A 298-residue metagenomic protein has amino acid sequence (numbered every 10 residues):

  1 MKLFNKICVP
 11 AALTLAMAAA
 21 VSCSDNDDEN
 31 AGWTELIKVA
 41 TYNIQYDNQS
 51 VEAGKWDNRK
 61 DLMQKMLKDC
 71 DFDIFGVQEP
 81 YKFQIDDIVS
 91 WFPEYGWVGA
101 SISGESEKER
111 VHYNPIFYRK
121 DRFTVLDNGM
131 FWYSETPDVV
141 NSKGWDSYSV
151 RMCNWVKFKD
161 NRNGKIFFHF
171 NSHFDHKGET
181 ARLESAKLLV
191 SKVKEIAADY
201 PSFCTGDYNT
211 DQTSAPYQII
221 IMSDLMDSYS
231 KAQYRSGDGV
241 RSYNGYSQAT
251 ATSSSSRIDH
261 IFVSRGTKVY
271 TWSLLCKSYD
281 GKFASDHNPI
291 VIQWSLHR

Functional and structural regions predicted by a protein language model:
M1-A11: Bacterial N-terminal signal peptides that target proteins for export
L13, V21-W91, E105-R110, K187 (+1 more regions): N-terminal, active-site-proximal structural segment of metallo-dependent hydrolase catalytic domains
L36-Q49, N114, D127-F131, K165-D175: Active-site-proximal beta-strand elements of phosphoester/diester hydrolases
I37, D73-I74, F167, P201-F203 (+2 more regions): Short, Asp-centered acidic motifs that coordinate Mg2+ and/or phosphate in catalytic or ligand-binding sites
Q45, Y81, H173-D175, Y208-D211 (+1 more regions): Catalytic metal-binding/acid-base residues of hydrolase active sites
Q78-I166, S273-L275: Structured beta-strand-rich core segments of catalytic domains in phosphoester-bond hydrolases
V150-S172, E179-I220: His/acidic metal-ligating clusters that form di-metal
T180, K194-S202, T210-R298: Metal-dependent phosphoester-hydrolase catalytic domains
